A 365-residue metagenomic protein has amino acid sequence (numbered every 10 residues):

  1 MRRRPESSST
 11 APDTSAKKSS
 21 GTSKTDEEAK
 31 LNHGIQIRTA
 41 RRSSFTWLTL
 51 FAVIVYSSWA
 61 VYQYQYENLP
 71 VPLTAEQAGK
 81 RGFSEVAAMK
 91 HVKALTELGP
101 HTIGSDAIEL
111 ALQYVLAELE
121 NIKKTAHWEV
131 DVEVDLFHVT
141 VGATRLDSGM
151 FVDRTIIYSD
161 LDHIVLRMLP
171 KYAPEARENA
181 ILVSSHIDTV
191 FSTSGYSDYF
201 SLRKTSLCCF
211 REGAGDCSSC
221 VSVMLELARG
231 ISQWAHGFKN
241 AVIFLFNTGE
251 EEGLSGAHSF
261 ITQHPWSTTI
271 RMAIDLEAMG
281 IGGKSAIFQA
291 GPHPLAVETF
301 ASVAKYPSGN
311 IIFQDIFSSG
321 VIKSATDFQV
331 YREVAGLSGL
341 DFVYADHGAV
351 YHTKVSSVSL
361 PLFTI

Functional and structural regions predicted by a protein language model:
M1-I35: Short, low-complexity, Lys/Arg-enriched N-terminal segments of secretory-pathway carbohydrate enzymes
S8, S15, S20, R41-R42 (+2 more regions): Intrinsic low-complexity, intrinsically disordered segments enriched in polar/basic residues
E28, N32-G34, N68, K80 (+1 more regions): Intrinsically disordered, low-complexity regions
G34-L48: Membrane-entry signal-anchor segments at the cytosolic-membrane interface, especially the N-terminal signal anchor
T46-A60: Hydrophobic membrane-insertion alpha-helices, especially the h-region of bacterial N-terminal signal peptides
Q63-L73: Aromatic-capped interface at the extracytoplasmic side of an N-terminal signal-anchor transmembrane helix
V71-I365: Soluble extramembrane regions of membrane proteins in the secretory/endomembrane system
